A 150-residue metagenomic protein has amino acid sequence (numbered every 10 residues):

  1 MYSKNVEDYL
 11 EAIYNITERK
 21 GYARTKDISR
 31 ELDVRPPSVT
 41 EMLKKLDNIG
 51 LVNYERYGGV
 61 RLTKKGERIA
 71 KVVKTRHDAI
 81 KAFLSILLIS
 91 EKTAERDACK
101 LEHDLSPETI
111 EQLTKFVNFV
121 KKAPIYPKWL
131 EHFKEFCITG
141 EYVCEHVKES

Functional and structural regions predicted by a protein language model:
Y2-V34: N-terminal helix-turn-helix DNA-binding core of bacterial DNA-binding proteins
P37, K92: Key DNA-contact positions within bacterial/archaeal DNA-binding proteins
G50: Glycine-centered, phosphate/nucleic-acid-interacting loop/turn motifs that mediate DNA/RNA or nucleotide
G58-H77: Basic, amphipathic "hinge/linker" alpha-helix immediately C-terminal to the N-terminal HTH DNA-binding motif
E102-S150: C-terminal regulatory/oligomerization modules of transcriptional regulators
